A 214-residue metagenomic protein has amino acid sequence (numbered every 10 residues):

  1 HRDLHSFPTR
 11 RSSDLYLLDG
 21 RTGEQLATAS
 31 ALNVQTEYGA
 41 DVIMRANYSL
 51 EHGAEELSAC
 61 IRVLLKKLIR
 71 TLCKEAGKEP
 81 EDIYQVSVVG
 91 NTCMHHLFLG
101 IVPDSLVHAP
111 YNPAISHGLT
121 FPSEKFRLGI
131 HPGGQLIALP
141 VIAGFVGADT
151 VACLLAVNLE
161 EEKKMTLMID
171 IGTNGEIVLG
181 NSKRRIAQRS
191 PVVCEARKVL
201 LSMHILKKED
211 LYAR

Functional and structural regions predicted by a protein language model:
H1, H5-S12: Short, small-residue-biased leader/transition segments that mark boundaries at the very start of proteins
S13-A29, L57-L65, A76-E79: N-terminal amphipathic, basic-rich helices that act as targeting or association modules
L15-L17, G23-I43, S105-G118, A152 (+1 more regions): Glycine-rich phosphate-binding loop of actin/hexokinase-like ATP-binding domains
N33-V63: Phosphate-binding loop and its immediate beta->loop->alpha context in nucleotide/phosphate-handling enzymes
D41, L97-A152, K198-L200: Glycine-rich phosphate-binding loop and adjoining helix at the ATP-binding site of ATP-dependent phosphoryl-transfer
E51-C73, H204-R214: Conserved catalytic alpha/beta cores of large enzymes that bind or transform nucleotide phosphates and polynucleotides
L65-Y84, V157: Phosphate/pyrophosphate-binding loops at sites that engage ATP/ADP/AMP, CoA/4′-phosphopantetheine, polyphosphate
V89-C93: Core structural elements
